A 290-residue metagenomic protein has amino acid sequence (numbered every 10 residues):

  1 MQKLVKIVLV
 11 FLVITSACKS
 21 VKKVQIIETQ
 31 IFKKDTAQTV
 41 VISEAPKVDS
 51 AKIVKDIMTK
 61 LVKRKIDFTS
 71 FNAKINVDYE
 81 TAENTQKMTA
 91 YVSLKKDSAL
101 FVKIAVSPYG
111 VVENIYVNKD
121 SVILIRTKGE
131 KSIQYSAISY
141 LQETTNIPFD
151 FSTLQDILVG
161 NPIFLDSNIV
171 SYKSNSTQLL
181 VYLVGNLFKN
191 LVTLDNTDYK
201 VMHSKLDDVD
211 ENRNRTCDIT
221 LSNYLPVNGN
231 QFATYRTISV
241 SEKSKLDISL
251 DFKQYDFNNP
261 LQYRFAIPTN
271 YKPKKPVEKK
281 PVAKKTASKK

Functional and structural regions predicted by a protein language model:
Q2-V10: Sec-dependent signal peptide recognition, specifically the positively charged N-region followed immediately by
I14-A17: C-terminal motif of bacterial Sec signal peptides marking the signal peptidase cleavage site
K19-N76, E80-T85, K275-K290: N-terminal leader/targeting segments and the immediate start of mature chains
S20-E28, V170-K279: Gly/Pro-enriched, hydrophobic low-complexity segments that function as extracytoplasmic propeptides/linkers
K23, A99-S152: An acidic-aromatic
D35-T36, S50, S98, S121 (+1 more regions): Coil residues (strongly favoring Ser/Thr
I57, K128-K189, I267-T269: Flexible, processing/modification-adjacent segments and terminal tails in exported/periplasmic/extracellular proteins
K63-F71, A82-Q86, S93-S98, T197 (+2 more regions): Edge/loop elements at the starts and ends of beta-strands within beta-rich repeat scaffolds
